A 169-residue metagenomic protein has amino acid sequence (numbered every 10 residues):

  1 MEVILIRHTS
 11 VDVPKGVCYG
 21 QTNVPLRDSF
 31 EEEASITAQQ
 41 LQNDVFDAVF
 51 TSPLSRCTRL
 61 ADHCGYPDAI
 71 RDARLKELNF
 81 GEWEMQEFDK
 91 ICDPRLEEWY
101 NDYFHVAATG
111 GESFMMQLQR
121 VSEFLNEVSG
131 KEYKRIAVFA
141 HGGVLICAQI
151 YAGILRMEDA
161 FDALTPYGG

Functional and structural regions predicted by a protein language model:
E2-H8, V138: Short, hydrophobic/glycine-enriched beta-strand segments
I6-P67, E112: Active-site-proximal alpha-helix that buttresses catalytic centers in soluble enzyme cores
Q42-V45, V128-K134: Glycine-rich phosphate-binding loop signature in dinucleotide/nucleotide-binding domains
T51-S52, Q119, F139-A140: Short beta-strand scaffold positions
H63, C147-Y151: Active-site signature of alpha/beta-hydrolase-fold catalytic machinery across serine- and Asp/Cys-nucleophile hydrolases
C64-R120: Phosphate-handling substructures
G142-I146: GST superfamily/GST-like fold recognition
L155-G169: Domain-level recognition of soluble alpha/beta enzyme cores, biased toward histidine phosphatases/phosphomutases
